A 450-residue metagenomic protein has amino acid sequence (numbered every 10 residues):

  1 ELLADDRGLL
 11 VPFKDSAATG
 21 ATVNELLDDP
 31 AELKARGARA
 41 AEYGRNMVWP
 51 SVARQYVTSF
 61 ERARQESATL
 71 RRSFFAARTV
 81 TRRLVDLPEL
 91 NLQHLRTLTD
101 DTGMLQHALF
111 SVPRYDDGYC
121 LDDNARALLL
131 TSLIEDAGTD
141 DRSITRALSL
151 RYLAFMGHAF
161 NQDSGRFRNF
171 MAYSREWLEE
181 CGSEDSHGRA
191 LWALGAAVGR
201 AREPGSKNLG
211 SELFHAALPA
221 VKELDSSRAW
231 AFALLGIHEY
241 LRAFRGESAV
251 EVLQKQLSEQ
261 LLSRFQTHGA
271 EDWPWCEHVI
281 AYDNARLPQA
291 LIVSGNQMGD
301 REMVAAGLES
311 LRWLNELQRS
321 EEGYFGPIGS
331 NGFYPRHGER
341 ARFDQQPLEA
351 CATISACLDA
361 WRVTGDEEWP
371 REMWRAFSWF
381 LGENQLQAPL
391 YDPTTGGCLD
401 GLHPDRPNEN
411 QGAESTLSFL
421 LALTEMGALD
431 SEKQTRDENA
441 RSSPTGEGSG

Functional and structural regions predicted by a protein language model:
E1-N24, A31: Change "using UDP/GDP/dTDP sugars" to "using nucleotide sugars
A4-D5, A38, R54: Phosphate-coordinating loops and pocket residues in cytosolic domains that bind phosphorylated ligands
S16, L33, R45-A53, E66: Amphipathic alpha-helical segment in the mid-to-C-terminal domain of diverse UDP/GDP-sugar glycosyltransferases
T19-D28, P50-E61: Two-component system phosphotransfer/interaction surface
E25, E32-N46: A short, well-ordered alpha-helix in the C-terminal region of glycosyltransferases
T58, R64-G450: Glycan-recognition and catalytic cores of secretory/periplasmic carbohydrate-active enzymes
